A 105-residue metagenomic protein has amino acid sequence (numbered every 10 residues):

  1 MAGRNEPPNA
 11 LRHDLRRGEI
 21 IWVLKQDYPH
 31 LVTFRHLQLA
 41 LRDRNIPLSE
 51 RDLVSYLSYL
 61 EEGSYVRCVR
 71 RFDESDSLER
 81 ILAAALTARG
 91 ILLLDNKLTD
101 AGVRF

Functional and structural regions predicted by a protein language model:
M1-L31: Short alpha-helical segments that sit at the start of domains
A2-R4, V23-Q26, L39-A40, I46-R51 (+1 more regions): Exposed, interaction-prone assembly regions rather than primary DNA-binding/catalytic cores
H30-L41: Short acidic, hydrophobic short linear motifs in intrinsically disordered regions
P47-G63, I81: Short amphipathic alpha-helical interaction segments
E61-E74: A short, conserved structural fragment
S77-E79: Short acidic/glycine-enriched loop/turn segments that link adjacent beta-strands
I81-F105: Short, amphipathic alpha-helical interaction segments positioned at domain boundaries
